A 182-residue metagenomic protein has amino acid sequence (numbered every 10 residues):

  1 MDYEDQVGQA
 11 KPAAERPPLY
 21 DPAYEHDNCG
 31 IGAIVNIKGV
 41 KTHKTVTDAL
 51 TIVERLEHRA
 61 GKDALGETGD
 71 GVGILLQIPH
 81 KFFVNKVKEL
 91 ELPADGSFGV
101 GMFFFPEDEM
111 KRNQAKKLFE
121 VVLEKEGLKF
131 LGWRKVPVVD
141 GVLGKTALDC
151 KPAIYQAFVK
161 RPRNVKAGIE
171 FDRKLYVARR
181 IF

Functional and structural regions predicted by a protein language model:
D2-F182: N-terminal segments that mediate ammonia production and transfer in glutamine-dependent amidotransferase systems
